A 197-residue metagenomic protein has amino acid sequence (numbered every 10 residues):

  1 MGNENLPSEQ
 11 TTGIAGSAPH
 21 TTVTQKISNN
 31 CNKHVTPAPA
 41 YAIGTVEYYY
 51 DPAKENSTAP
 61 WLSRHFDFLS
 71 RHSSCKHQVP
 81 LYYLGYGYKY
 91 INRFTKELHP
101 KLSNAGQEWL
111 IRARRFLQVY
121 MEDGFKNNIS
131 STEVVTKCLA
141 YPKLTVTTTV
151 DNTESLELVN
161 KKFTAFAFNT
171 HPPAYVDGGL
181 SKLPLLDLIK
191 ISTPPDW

Functional and structural regions predicted by a protein language model:
M1-W197: Mature extracellular/luminal domains of secreted and GPI-anchored eukaryotic proteins, especially small
